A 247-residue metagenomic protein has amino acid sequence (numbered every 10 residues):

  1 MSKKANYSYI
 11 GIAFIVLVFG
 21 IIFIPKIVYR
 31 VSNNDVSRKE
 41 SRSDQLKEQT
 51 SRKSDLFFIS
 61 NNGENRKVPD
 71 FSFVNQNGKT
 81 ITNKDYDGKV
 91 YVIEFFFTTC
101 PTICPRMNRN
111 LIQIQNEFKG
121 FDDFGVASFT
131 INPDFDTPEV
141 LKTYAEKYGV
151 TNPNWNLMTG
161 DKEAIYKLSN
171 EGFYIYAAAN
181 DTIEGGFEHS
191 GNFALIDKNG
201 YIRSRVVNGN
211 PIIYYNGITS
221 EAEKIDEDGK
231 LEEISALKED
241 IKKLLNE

Functional and structural regions predicted by a protein language model:
M1-D70, E247: N-terminal targeting signals for export/organelle localization
V68-P69, Y91, S190-G191: Short loop/turn microsegments at loop-to-beta-strand junctions
S72-F73, L195: Hydrophobic beta-strand positions
I81-L111, V126-S128: Short active-site neighborhood of thiol/selenol oxidoreductases, capturing the structured segment around
N108-L168: Structural microenvironment flanking redox-active thiols in thiol-disulfide oxidoreductases
P153-W155, Y166, F173-A177, E188-A194: Structural micro-motif
D181-E247: Thiol-/selenol-based redox modules, centered on thioredoxin-like and closely related oxidoreductase domains
